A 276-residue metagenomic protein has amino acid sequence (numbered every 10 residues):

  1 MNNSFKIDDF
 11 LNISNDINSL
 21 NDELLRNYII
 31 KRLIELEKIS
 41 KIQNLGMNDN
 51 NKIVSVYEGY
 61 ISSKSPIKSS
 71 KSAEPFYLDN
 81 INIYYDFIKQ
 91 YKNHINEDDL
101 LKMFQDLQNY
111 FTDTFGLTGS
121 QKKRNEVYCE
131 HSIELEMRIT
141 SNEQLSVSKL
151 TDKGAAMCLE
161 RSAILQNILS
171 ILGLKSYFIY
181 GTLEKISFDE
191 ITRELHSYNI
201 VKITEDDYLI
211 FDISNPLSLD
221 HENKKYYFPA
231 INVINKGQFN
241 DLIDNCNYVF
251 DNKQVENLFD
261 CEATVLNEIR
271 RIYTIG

Functional and structural regions predicted by a protein language model:
M1-K123, Q144-K153, N240-G276: N-terminal accessory/pre-domain segments preceding catalytic cores
D98-L101, D152, A156-L159, R193 (+1 more regions): Intrinsic disorder
G116-R138: An N-terminal amphipathic alpha-helical segment
I133-R161, Q166-N167: Active-site-proximal segments of catalytic enzyme domains that coordinate small-molecule cofactors or metal ions
E160-L242: Hydrophobic/aromatic-rich core segments of domains that either
